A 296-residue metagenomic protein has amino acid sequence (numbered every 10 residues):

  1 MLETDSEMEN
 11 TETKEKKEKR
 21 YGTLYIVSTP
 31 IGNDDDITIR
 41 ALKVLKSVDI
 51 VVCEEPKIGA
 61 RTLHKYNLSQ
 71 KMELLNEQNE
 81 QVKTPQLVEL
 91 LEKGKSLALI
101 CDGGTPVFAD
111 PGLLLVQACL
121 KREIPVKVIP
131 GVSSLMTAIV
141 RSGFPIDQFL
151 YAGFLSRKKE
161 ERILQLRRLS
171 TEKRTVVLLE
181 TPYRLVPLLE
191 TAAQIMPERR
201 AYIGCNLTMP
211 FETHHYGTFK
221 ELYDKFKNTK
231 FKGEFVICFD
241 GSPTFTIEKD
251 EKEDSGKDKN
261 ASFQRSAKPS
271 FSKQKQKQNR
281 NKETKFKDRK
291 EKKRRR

Functional and structural regions predicted by a protein language model:
L2, S96, T175-R296: A contiguous loop/helix-start segment that scaffolds small-molecule binding in enzyme catalytic cores
L2-L75: Glycine-rich, flexible N-terminal cofactor/catalytic loop recognition
I31-N33, D102-P106, P182-R184, S242-P243: Short glycine-rich anion-binding loops that position phosphate/pyrophosphate groups of nucleotides and phosphorylated
L45-V51, I124-V126, T175-V176: Short active-site oxyanion
C53-E54, D110, L179: Short beta-strand scaffold positions
L75-Q81, L155-K158: Conserved helicase motor
N76, T84-S133: Glycine/small-residue-rich loop that forms an oxyanion/phosphate-binding "nest" at active or ligand-binding sites
L114-E172: Class I SAM-dependent methyltransferase SAM-binding "motif I" and its flanking Rossmann-like core
